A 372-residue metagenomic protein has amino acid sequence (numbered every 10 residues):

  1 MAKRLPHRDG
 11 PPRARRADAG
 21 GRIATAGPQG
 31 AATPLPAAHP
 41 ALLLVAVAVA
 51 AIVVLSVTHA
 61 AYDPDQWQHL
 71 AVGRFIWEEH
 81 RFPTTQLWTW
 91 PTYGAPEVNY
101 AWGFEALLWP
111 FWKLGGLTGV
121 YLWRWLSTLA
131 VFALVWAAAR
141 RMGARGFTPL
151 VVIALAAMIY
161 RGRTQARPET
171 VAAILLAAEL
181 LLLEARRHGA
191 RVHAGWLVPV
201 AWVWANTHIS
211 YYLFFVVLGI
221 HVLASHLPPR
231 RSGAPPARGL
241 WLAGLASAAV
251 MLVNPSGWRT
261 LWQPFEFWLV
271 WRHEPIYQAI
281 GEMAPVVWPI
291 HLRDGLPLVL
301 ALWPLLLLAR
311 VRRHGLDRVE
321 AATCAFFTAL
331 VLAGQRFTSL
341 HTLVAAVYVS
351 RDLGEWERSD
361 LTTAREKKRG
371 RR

Functional and structural regions predicted by a protein language model:
V47, V135-M158, I174: Transmembrane-helix signature of polytopic, membrane-embedded enzymes that assemble or transfer cell-envelope glycans
V53, A156-Y160, H193-I209, L218 (+2 more regions): Membrane-interface alpha helices of multi-pass inner-membrane proteins
P91-T118, L122: Short hydrophobic/aromatic helix or loop-helix immediately within or flanking a transmembrane segment in polytopic
N99-P110, W262-L296: Juxtamembrane membrane-water interface segments that cap and precede transmembrane helices
L122-M142: Transmembrane-helix motifs of polytopic, lipid-linked glycan transferases
L134, A156-I159, V171-H188, L218-S225: Specific aromatic-rich, kink-prone transmembrane helix
E179-A194, L306-R313: Membrane-interface transmembrane helices that cradle and orient dolichyl/undecaprenyl
A185-W202, A237-L242, R318-A325: Short hydrophobic alpha-helices at membrane interfaces in multi-pass membrane enzymes
